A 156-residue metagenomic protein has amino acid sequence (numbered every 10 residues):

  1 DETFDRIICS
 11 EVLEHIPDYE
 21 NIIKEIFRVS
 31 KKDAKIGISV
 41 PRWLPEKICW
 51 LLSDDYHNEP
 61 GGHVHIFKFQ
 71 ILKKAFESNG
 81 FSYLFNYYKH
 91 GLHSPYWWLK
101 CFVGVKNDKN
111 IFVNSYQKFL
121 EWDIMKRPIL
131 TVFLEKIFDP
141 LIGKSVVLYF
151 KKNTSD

Functional and structural regions predicted by a protein language model:
D1-C49, F69-F76, L148-K152: Conserved SAM-binding loop
E11, G61-G62, L84: Generic anion/oxyanion-binding catalytic loop in active/binding sites
I16, H65-I66, P140-L141: Short, solvent-exposed loop/helix junctions and linker helices that flank or host conserved functional motifs
S39, E59, W98: Residues that scaffold the ATP/ADP-binding catalytic core of kinase and kinase-like folds
L51, H90-D156: A C-terminal cap/extension of S-adenosyl-L-methionine-dependent methyltransferases that defines the acceptor-substrate
D54-I71, Y88-H90: Acceptor-substrate binding/catalytic loop of class I
F81-G91: Conserved S-adenosyl-L-methionine
